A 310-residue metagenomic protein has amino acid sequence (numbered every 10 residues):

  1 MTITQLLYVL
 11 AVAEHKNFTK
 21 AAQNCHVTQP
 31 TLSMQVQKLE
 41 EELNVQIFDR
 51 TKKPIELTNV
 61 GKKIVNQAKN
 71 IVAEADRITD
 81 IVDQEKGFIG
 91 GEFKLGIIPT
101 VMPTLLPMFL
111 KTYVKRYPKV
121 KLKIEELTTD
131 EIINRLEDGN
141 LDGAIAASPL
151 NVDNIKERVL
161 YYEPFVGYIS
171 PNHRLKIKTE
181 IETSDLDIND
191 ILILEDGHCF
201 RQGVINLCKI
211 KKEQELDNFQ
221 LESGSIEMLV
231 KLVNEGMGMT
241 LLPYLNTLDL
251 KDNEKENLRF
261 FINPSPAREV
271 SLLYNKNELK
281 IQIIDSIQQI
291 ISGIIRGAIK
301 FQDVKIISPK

Functional and structural regions predicted by a protein language model:
L10-T28: Short helix-boundary/capping micro-motifs
E40-N59: A short LG(V/I)-centered, amphipathic sequence patch enriched for acidic residue(s) preceding the LG motif
G90-D153, Q214, S223-S225: Central regulatory/effector-binding core of bacterial HTH transcription factors
L105, N257-K300: A late-sequence structural motif
T128-L141, A146-A147, G197-N257: Hydrophobic hinge/microswitch elements
D153-V159, E163-P164, K178, E227-N277: Beta-alpha-beta core module
I155-I191, I284: Flexible hinge/capping segments at coil-to-helix
D190-K212, K280-I284, Q288, I295-I307: Secondary-structure junction motif
